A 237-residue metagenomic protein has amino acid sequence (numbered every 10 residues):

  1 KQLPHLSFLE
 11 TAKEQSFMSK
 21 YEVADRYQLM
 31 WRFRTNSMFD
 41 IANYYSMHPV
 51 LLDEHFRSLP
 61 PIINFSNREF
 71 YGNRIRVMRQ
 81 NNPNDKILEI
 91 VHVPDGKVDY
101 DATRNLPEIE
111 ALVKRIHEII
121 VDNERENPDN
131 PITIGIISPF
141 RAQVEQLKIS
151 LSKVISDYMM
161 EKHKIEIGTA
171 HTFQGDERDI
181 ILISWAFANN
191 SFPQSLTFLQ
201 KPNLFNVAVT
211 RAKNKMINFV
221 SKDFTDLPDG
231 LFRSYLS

Functional and structural regions predicted by a protein language model:
K1-S237: Conserved helicase motor core of SF1/SF2 NTP-dependent helicases
